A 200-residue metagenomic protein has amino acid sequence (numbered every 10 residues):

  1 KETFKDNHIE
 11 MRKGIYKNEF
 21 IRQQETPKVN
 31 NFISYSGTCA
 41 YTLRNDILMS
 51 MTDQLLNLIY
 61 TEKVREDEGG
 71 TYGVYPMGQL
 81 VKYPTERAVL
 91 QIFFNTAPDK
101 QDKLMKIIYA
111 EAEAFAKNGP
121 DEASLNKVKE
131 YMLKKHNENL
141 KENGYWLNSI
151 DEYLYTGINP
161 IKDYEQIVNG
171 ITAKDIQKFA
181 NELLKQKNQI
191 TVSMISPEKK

Functional and structural regions predicted by a protein language model:
K1-T38, P197-K200: An aromatic/glycine/proline-enriched structural segment found at the starts of mature extracellular/organellar domains
R12-K13, E25, E66, P84 (+1 more regions): A generic structural signal for short, solvent-exposed coil/turn residues that cap or connect secondary-structure
E19-I21, E62-K63, M77-L80, Y164-Q166 (+1 more regions): Generic recognition of flexible, low-complexity loop/linker segments
K28-D46, S50, R65-G170, Q189-P197: M16 family metallopeptidases and their MPP-like homologs
L56-N57: Short Ser/Thr-interspersed hydrophobic loop/turn segments at strand-loop and sheet-helix junctions that line or gate
Q177-I195: Bilobed periplasmic-binding protein-like "clamshell/Venus-flytrap" ligand-binding domains
